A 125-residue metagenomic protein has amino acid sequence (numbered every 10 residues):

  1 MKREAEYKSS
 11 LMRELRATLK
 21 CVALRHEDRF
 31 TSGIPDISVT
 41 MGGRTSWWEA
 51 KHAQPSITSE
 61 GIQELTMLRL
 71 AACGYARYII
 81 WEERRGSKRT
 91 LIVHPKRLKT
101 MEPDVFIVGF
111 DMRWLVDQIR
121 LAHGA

Functional and structural regions predicted by a protein language model:
M1-D28, G42, A125: Acidic-basic catalytic patches of nuclease active cores, encompassing PD-(D/E)XK and other metal-cofactor nuclease
G33: Beta-rich catalytic cores
I37-V39, S46-Q54: Conserved catalytic cores of phosphodiester-cleaving nucleases, focusing on short active-site segments
G42-R44, R85: Short strand-connecting beta-turns/loops that link adjacent beta-strands
S46-A50, K96-E102: Long, continuous compositionally biased terminal/linker segments
Q54-A72: Mg2+/Mn2+-dependent nuclease catalytic core
A71-K99: Nucleic-acid nuclease catalytic cores
E102-A125: Charged phosphate-binding loop/patch that engages nucleotide di/tri-phosphates or the phosphate backbone of nucleic
